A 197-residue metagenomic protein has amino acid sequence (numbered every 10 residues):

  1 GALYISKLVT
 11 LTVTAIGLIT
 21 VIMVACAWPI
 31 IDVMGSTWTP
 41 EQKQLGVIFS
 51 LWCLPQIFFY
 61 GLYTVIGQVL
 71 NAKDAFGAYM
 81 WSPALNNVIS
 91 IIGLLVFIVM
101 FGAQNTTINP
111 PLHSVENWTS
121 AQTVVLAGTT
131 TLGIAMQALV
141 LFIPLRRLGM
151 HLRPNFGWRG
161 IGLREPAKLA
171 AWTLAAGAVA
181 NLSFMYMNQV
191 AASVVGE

Functional and structural regions predicted by a protein language model:
G1-E197: Membrane-embedded alpha-helical bundles of multi-pass transporters/translocases, especially carrier/permease families
